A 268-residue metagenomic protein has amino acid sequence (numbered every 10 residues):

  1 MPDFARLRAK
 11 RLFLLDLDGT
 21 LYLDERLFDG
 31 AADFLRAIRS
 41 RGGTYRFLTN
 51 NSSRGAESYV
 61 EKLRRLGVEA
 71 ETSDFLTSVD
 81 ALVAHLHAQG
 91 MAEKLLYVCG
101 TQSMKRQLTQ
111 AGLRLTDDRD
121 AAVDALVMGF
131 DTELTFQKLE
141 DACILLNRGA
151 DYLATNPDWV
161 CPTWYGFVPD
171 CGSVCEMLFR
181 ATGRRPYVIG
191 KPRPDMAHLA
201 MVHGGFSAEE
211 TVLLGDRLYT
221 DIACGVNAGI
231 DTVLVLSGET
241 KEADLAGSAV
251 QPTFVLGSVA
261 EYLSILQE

Functional and structural regions predicted by a protein language model:
M1-L15, L23-R41, R54-L76, V83-E268: Asp-based, Mg2+/Mn2+-dependent phosphohydrolase catalytic module
T44: N-terminal phosphate-binding loop and flanking beta/alpha elements of the actin-like ATPase fold
N51: Conserved phosphate/oxyanion-binding catalytic-loop motifs
